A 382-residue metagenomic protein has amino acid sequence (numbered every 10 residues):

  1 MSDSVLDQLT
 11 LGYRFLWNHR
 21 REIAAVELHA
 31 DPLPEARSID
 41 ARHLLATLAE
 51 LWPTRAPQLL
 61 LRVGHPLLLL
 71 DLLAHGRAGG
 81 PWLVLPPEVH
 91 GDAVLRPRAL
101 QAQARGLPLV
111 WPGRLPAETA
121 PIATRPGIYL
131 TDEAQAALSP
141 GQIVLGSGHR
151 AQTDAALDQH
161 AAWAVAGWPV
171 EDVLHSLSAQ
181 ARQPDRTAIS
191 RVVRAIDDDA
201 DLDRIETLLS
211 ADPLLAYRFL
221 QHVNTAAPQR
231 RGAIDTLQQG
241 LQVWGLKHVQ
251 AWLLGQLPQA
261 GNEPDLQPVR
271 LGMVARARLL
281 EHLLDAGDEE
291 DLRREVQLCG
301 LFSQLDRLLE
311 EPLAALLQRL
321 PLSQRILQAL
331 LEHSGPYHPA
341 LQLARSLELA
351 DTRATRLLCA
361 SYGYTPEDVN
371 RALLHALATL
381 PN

Functional and structural regions predicted by a protein language model:
M1-R77, V89-G91, P268: Bacterial c-di-GMP phosphodiesterase EAL domain
F15, R62-G64, L68, R77 (+8 more regions): Short, solvent-exposed coil/turn linker segments
D40-L48, G64-L68, V94-R98, D201 (+3 more regions): Amphipathic alpha-helical coiled-coil segments that mediate homodimerization and allosteric signal transmission
H43, A56, D132-N382: Conserved alpha-helical "signature site" that marks functionally important helical segments or helix/loop junctions
L44-W52, A99-Q103, L284: Hydrophobic, Leu/Ile/Phe/Ala-enriched alpha-helical segments that form helix-helix packing faces
Q58-L60, W82, Q250: Structural motif
P66-D71, T124-L130, L283-G287: Short, composition-biased local secondary-structure segments
H75-E171, E295: The catalytic core of metal-dependent phosphodiesterases that act on cyclic dinucleotides
